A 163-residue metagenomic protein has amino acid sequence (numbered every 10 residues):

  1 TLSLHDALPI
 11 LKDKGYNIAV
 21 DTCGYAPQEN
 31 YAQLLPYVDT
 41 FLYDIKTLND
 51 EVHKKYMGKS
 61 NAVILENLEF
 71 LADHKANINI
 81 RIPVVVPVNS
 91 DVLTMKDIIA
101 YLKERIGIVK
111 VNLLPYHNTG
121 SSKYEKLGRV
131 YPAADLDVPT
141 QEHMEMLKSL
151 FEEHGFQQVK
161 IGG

Functional and structural regions predicted by a protein language model:
T1, M57, L136-T140: Alpha-helix initiation/capping motif
S3-T119, E125-K126: Conserved AdoMet/S-adenosylmethionine-binding subsite of the radical SAM
Y16, R129, F156-Q157: Short aromatic/hydrophobic-glycine micro-motifs
H53, A133-L136: Generic anion/oxyanion-binding catalytic loop in active/binding sites
A62, Y116-S122, D135-D137, Q141 (+1 more regions): Classical nucleotidyltransferase
S90, K103, D135-P139, H143: Short amphipathic alpha-helical interaction segments
E125-A134: Short glycine/proline- and charge-enriched loop/turn segments that cap or connect secondary-structure elements
E142-G163: A cross-taxonomic marker for long C-terminal extensions/tails that follow the last structured domain
